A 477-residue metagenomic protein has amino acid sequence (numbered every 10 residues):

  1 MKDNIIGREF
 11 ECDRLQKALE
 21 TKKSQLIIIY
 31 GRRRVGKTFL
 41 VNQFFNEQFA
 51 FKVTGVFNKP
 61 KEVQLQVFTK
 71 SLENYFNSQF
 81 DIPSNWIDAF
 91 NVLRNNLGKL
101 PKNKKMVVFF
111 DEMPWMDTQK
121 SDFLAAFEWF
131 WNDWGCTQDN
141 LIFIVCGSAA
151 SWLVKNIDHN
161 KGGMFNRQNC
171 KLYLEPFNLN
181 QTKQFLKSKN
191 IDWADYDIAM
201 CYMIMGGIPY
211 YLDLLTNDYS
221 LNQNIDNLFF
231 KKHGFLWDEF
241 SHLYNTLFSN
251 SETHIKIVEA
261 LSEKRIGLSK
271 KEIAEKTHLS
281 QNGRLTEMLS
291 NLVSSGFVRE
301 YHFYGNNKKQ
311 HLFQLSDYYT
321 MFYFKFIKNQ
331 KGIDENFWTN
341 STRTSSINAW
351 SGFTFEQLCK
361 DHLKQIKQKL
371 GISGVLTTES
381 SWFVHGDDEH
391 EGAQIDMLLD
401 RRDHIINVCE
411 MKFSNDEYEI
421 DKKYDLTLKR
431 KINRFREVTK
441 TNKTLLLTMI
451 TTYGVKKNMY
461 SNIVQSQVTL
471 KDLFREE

Functional and structural regions predicted by a protein language model:
M1-S345, L447: Phosphate-binding site recognition
F303-N306, H311-E477: A cross-kingdom feature that marks ATP-driven nucleic-acid transaction machinery
